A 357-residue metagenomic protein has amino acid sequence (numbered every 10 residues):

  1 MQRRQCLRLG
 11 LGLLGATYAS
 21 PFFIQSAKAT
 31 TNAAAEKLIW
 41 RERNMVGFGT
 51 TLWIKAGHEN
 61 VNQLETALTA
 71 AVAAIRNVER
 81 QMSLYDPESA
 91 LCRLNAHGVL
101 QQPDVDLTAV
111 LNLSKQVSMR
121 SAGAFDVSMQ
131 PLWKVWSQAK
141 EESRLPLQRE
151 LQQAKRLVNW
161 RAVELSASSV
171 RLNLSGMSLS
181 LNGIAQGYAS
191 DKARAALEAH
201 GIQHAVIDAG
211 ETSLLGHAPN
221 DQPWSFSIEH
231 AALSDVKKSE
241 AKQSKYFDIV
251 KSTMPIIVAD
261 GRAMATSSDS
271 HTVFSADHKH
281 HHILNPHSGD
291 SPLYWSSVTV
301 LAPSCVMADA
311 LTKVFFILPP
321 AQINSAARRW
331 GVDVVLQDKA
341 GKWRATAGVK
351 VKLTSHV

Functional and structural regions predicted by a protein language model:
M1-V357: Mature catalytic core of soluble alpha/beta enzymes
